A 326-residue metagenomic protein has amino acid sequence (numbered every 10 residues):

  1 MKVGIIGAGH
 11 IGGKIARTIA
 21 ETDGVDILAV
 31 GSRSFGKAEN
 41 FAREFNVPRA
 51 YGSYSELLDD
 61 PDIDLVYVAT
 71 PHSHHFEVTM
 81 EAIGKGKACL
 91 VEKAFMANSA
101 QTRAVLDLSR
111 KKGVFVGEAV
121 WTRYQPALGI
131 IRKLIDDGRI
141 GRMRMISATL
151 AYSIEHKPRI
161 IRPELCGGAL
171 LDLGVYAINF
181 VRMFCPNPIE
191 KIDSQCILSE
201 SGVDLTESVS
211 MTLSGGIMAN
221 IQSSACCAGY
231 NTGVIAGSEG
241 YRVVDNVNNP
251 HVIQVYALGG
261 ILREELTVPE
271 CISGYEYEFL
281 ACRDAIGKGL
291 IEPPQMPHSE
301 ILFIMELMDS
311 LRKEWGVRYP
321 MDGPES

Functional and structural regions predicted by a protein language model:
M1-F45: N-terminal Rossmann-like dinucleotide-binding module
V47-Y54: Conserved SAM-binding strand-loop segment of SAM-dependent methyltransferases
Y51, V91-E92, V116-E118, S147 (+1 more regions): Hydrophobic residues in well-ordered beta-strands that form the structural core
L65-H72, F76-R123: Beta-strand-loop-alpha-helix segment that lines the small-molecule cofactor/substrate pocket of alpha/beta enzymes
L65-Y67, S214, A281-S326: C-terminal helix-rich "cap/oligomerization" subdomain common to oxidoreductases
T122-D193, E200: Predominantly a Rossmann-like dinucleotide-binding segment in NAD(P)-dependent oxidoreductases
N179-V252, P269, L280-K288, P324-S326: Contiguous beta-strand/loop segments that form the cofactor/metal-binding neighborhood of enzyme cores
V268-L280, M296: Active-site loop of classical SDR/Rossmann-like NAD(P)-dependent oxidoreductases, centered on the catalytic Tyr-X3-Lys
